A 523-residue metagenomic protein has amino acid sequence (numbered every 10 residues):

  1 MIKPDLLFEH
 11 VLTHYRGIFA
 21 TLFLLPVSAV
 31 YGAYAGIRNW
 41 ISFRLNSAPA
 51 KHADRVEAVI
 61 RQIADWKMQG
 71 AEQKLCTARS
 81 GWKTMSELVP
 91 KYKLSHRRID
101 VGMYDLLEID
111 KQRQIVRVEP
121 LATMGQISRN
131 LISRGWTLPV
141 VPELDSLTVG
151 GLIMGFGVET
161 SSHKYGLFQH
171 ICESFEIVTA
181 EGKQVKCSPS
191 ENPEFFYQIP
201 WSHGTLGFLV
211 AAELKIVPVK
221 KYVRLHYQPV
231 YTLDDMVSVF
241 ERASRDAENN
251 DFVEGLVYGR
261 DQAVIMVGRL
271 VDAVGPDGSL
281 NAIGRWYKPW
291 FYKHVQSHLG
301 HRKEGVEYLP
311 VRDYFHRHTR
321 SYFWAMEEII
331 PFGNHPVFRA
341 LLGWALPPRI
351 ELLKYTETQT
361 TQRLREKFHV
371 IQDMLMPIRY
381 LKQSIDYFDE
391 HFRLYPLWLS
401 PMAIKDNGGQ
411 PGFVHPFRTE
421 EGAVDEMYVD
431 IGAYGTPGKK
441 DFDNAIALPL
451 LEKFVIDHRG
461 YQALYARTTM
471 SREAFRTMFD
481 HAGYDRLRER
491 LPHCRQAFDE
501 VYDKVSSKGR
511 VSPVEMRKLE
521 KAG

Functional and structural regions predicted by a protein language model:
M1-G523: Noncatalytic alpha-helical scaffold of FAD-dependent oxidoreductases
